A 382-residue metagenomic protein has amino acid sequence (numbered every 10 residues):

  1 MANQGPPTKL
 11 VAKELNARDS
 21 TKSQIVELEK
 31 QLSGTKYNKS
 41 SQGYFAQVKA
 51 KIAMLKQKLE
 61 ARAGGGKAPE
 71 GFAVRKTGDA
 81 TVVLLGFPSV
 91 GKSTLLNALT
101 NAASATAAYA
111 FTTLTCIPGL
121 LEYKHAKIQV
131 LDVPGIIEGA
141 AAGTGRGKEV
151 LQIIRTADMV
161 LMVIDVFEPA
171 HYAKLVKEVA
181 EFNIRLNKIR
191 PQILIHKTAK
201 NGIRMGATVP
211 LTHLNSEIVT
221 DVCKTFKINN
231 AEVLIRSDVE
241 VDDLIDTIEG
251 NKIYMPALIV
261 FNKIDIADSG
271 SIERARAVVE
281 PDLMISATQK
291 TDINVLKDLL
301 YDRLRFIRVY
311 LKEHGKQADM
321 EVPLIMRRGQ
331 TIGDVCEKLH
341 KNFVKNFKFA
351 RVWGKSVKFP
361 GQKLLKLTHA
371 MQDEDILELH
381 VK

Functional and structural regions predicted by a protein language model:
A2-A199, M205-T212: Conserved G1/Walker A P-loop phosphate-binding module
G34, S40-A80, L85, V90 (+1 more regions): C-terminal-of-GTPase-core extension/linker across diverse P-loop GTPases
